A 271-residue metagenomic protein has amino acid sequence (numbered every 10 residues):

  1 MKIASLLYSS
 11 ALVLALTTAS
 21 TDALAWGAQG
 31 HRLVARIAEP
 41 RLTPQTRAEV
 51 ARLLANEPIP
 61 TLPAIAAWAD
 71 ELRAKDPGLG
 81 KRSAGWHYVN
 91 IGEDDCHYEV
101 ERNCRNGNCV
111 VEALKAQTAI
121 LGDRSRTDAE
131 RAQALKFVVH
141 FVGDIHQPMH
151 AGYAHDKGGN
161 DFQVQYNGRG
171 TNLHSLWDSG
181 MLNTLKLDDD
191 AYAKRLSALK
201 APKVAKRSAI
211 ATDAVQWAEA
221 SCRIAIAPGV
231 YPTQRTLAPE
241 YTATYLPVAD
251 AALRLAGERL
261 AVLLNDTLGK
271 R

Functional and structural regions predicted by a protein language model:
M1-S10: Bacterial N-terminal signal peptides that target proteins for export
L6, D22-L24: Short non-domain terminal segments
A11-V13, A23: Cleavable N-terminal signal peptides
T18-S20: N-terminal signal peptide c-region/cleavage motif recognized by signal peptidases
L24-F141, P148-R271: N-terminal, motif-rich segments that launch catalysis or mediate targeting to/interaction with membranes, typified by
